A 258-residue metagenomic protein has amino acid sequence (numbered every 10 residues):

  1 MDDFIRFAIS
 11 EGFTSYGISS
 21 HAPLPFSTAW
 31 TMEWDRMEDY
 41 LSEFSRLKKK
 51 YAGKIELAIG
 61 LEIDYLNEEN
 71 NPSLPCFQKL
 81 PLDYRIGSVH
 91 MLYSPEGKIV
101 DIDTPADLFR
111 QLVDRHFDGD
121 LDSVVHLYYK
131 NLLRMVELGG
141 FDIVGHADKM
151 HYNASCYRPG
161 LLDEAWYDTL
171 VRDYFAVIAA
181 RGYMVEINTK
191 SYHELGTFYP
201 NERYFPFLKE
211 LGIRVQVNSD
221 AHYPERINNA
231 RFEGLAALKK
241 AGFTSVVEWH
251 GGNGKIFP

Functional and structural regions predicted by a protein language model:
M1-N67, P72, F77-K79, D83 (+6 more regions): An N-terminally biased module of ancient metal coordination in phosphate/nucleic-acid-related enzymes
A8, R85, H146, V185 (+2 more regions): Conserved, mostly hydrophobic/aromatic
Y16-I18, R85, V144, V185 (+1 more regions): Hydrophobic residues within beta-strands of alpha/beta enzymes
H21, H90, K149-Y152, K190 (+1 more regions): Flexible loop residues that form catalytic and substrate-binding hotspots at small-molecule/glycan-binding clefts
M37-A180: Extended substrate/RNA-proximal surfaces in nucleic-acid metabolism proteins
T169-R172, I187-A221, N229-A236: Extended hydrophobic/aromatic segments used for targeting, binding, or gating
A241-S245, N253-P258: C-terminal regulatory/interaction regions
